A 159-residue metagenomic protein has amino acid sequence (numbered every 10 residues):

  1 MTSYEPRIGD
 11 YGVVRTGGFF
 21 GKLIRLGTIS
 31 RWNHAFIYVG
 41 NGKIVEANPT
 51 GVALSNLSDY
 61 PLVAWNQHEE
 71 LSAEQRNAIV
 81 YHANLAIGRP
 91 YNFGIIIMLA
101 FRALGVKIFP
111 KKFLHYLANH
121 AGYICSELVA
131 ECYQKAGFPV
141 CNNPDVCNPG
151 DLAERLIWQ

Functional and structural regions predicted by a protein language model:
M1-Q159: Cysteine-nucleophile amide-bond enzymes
